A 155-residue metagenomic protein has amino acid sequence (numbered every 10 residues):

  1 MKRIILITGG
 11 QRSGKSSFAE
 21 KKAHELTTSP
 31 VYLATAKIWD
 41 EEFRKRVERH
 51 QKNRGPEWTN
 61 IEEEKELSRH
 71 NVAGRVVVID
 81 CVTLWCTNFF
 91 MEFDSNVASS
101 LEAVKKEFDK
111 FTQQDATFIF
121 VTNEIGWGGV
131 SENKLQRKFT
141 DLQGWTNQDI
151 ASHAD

Functional and structural regions predicted by a protein language model:
M1-I4, Q11, A73, A98-E102 (+1 more regions): Catalytic phosphate/metal-binding cores of nucleic-acid and nucleotide-processing enzymes, i.e., regions that mediate
R3-I7, P30, R75-L84, A116-F120: Generic beta-sheet signal
I4-N71: Conserved P-loop
A19, H50, V78, N123 (+1 more regions): Residue-level signal for inorganic ion chemistry
E25, E57-A73, K105-Q113, W145 (+1 more regions): A short, N-terminal amphipathic alpha-helix
K37-D40, T83-L84, E124-W127: Conserved nucleotide-binding/hydrolysis micro-motifs of P-loop NTPases
P56-E102: Helix-adjacent hinge/juxtasegments
N88-D155: Replace "adjacent to P-loop NTPase cores in ATP/GTP-dependent enzymes" with "adjacent to NTP-binding cores
